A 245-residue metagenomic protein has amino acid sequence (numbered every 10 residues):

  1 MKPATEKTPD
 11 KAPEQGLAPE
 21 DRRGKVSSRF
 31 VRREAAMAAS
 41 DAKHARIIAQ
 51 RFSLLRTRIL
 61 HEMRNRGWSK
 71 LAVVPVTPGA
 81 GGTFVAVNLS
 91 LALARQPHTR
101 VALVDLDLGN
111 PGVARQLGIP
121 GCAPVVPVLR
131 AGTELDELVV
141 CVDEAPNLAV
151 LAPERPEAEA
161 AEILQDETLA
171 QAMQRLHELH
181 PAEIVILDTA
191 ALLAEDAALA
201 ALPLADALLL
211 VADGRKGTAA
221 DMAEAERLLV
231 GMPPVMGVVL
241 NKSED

Functional and structural regions predicted by a protein language model:
M1-E62, G67-S69, K242: Acidic-aromatic/histidine active-site loop/patch
R32-A36, A149-R155: Short, basic/glycine-rich phosphate-binding loops at helix/coil junctions that contact nucleotide phosphates
K43, C122-L129, E157-Q165, K216: Flexible beta-alpha connector loops of hexameric P-loop NTPases
I48-L108, V113-R115: Walker A/P-loop phosphate-binding motif and the immediately C-terminal alpha-helix
R64-N65, R95-Q96, P120, V140-D143 (+3 more regions): Conserved catalytic network of the ASCE P-loop NTPase/AAA+ motor domain
G82-V85, V113-Q116, V140, A161-L164 (+2 more regions): Short, well-ordered secondary-structure micro-motifs
A92-A152: Phosphate-binding loop that captures ATP/GTP phosphates
N147, E162-D245: Conserved catalytic-core segment of NTP-binding enzymes
